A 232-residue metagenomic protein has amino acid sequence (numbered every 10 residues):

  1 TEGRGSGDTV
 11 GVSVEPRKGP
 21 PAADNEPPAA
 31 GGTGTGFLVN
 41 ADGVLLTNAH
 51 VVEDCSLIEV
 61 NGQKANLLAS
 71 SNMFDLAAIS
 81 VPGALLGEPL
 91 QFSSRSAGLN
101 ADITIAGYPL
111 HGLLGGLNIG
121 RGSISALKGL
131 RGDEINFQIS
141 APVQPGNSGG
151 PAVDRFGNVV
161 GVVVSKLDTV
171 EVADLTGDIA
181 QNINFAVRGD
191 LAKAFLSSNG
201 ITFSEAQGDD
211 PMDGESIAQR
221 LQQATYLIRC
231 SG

Functional and structural regions predicted by a protein language model:
T1-A29, G83-E88, P109-G112, V159-G232: C-terminal cap/linker of serine protease catalytic domains
P27-A30, A141-Q144: Short loop/turn motifs at secondary-structure junctions and domain boundaries
T33, N40-G115, G132-F137, A192 (+1 more regions): Conserved active-site neighborhood of the chymotrypsin/trypsin-like protease fold
F37-L38, I124, P142-V163: Catalytic nucleophile loop of clan PA
S94-G98, N118, V143-N147, D154 (+2 more regions): Soluble non-cytosolic domains of exported or imported proteins
L117-K128, L175-D178: Short, compositionally biased
G129-R131, D168: Active-site/binding-pocket entry motifs
